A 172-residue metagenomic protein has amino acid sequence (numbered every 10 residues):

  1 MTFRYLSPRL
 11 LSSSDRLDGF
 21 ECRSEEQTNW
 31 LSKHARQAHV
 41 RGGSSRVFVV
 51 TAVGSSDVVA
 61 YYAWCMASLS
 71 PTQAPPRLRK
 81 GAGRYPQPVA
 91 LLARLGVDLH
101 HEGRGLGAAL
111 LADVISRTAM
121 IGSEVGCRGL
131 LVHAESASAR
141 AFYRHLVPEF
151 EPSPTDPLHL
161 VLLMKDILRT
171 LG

Functional and structural regions predicted by a protein language model:
M1-R104, A108-G172: Non-catalytic substrate-recognition and accessory regions of acyl/acetyltransferase enzymes
